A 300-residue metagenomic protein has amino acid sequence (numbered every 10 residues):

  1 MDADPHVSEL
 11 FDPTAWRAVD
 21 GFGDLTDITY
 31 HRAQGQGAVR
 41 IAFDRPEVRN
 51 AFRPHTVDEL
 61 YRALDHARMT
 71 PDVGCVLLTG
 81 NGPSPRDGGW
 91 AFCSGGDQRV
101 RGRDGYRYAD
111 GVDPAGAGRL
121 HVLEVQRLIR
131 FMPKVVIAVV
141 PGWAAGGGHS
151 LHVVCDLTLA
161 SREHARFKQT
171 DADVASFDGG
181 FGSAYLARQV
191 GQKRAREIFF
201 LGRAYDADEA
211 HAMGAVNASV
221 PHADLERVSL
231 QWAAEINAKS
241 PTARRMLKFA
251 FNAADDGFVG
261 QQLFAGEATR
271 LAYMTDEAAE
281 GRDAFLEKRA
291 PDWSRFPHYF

Functional and structural regions predicted by a protein language model:
M1-P83: Conserved CoA-thioester-binding segment of acyl-CoA-metabolizing enzymes
V48, G80-V125, A175: Glycine- (often His-adjacent) and acidic-residue-rich active-site loop that binds/positions the CoA thioester
D87, A160-A165, V216-L263, D276 (+1 more regions): C-terminal long alpha-helix characteristic of the crotonase
G116, V139-V140: Structural motif
E124-F131, V139, A145-F199, M213 (+2 more regions): CoA-thioester-processing core
L157, E197, L201-R203, E209 (+2 more regions): Well-ordered beta-strand positions
